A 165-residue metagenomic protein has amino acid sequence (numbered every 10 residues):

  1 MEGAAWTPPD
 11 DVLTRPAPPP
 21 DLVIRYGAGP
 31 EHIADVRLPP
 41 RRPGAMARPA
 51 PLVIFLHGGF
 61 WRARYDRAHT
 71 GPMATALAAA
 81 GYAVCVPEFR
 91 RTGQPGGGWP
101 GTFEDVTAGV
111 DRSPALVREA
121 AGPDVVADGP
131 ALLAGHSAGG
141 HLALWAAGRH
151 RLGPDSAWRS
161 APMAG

Functional and structural regions predicted by a protein language model:
M1-M46: N-terminal cap/lid segment of alpha/beta-hydrolase-fold proteins
R48-G58: Short beta-strand element of the alpha/beta-hydrolase
F55, V84-P87, L132-A134: Structural recognition of the beta-strand scaffold that forms the well-ordered cores of secreted hydrolase catalytic
W61-A68, E88-G101: Cap/lid segment of the alpha/beta-hydrolase catalytic domain
R67-V86: Short amphipathic alpha-helix adjacent to the substrate-entry channel of hydrolases
H69-A74, T102, R149-L152: Glycine-rich, phosphate-binding/catalytic loops in enzymes
G97-E119: Alpha/beta-hydrolase active-site loop
D111-G165: Primarily recognizes the serine-hydrolase "nucleophile elbow" in alpha/beta-hydrolase and SGNH/GDSL folds
